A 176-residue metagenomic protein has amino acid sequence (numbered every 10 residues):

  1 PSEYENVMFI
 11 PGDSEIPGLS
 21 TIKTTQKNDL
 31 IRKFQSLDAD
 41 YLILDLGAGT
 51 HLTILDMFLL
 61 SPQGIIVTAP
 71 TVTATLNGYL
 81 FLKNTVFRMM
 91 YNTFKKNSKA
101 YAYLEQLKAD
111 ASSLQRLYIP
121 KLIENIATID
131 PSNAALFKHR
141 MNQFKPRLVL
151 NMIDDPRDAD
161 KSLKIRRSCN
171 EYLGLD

Functional and structural regions predicted by a protein language model:
P1-D40, A109-S113, H139: P-loop/Walker-type NTP enzyme "switch/lid" segment
M8, I43, R147-V149: A structural signal for isolated positions on well-ordered beta-strands in alpha/beta enzyme cores
G12, L44, I66: Redox-cofactor binding/interface segments in oxidoreductases and associated redox assembly factors
P17-S20, A39-I43, P120-A127: Short linear motifs at secondary-structure transitions and domain/linker junctions
Q26-K27, Y41-L42, P62, S132-N133: Generic preference for well-ordered secondary structure
Q35-T53: Glycine-rich phosphate-binding loop used to anchor ATP phosphates in small-molecule kinases, encompassing both
G47-L175: Conserved catalytic-core segment of NTP-binding enzymes
